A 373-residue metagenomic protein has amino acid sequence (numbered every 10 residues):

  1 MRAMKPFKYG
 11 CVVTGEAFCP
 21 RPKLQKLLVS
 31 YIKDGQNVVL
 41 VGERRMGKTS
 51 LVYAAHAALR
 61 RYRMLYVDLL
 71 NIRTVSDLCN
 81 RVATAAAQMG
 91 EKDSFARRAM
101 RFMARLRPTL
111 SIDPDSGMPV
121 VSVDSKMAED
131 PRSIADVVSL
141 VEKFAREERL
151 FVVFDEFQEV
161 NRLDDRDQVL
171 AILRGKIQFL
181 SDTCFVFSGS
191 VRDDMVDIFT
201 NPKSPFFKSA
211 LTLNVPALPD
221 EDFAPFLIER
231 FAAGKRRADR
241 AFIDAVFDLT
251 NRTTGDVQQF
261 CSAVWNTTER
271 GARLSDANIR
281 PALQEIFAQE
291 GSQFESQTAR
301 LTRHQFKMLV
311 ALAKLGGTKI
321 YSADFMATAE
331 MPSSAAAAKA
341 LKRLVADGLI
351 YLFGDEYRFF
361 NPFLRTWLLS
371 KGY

Functional and structural regions predicted by a protein language model:
M1-V38, E43, Y351: A short, basic N-terminal segment
R2-K5, A288, S292-Y373: C-terminal leucine-rich, beta-strand-based interaction scaffolds used for sensing/assembly
Q36-N37, V41-M46, S50-L150, V160 (+1 more regions): P-loop NTPase nucleotide-binding core
S76-A83, D220-I228, S322: An amphipathic alpha-helix signature
D124-R192, T200: Conserved Walker B catalytic segment
D197-D248, E269-A272: Helix-loop-helix "sensor" segment of P-loop NTPases
I243-L249, G255-E269, K307-V310, K342: C-terminal helical "lid" of AAA+/P-loop NTPase domains
N266-Q289: Conserved C-terminal helix/linker of AAA+ ATPases
